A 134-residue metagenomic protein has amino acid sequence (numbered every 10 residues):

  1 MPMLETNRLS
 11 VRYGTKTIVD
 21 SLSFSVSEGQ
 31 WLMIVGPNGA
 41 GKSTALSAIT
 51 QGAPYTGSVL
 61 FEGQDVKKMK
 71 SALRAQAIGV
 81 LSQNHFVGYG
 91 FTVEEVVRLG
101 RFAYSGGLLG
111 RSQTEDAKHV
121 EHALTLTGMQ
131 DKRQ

Functional and structural regions predicted by a protein language model:
L4, I18-S21: Conserved structural motif at the start of ABC-family nucleotide-binding domains
K16-T17, A72: Short coil-to-beta microelement around the adenine-binding A-loop and adjacent beta1/P-loop entry of ABC ATPase
W31-M33: Short beta-strand immediately N-terminal to the Walker A/P-loop
V35-P37: The feature captures the beta-strand-to-loop junction immediately N-terminal to the Walker
T50: Helix-to-loop junction immediately C-terminal to a conserved catalytic motif
G57-D65: Conserved ABC transporter NBD signature motif
D65-G79, N84, G107-Q113: ABC ATPase NBD coupling module
Q113-K132: Conserved ABC ATPase "signature" region
